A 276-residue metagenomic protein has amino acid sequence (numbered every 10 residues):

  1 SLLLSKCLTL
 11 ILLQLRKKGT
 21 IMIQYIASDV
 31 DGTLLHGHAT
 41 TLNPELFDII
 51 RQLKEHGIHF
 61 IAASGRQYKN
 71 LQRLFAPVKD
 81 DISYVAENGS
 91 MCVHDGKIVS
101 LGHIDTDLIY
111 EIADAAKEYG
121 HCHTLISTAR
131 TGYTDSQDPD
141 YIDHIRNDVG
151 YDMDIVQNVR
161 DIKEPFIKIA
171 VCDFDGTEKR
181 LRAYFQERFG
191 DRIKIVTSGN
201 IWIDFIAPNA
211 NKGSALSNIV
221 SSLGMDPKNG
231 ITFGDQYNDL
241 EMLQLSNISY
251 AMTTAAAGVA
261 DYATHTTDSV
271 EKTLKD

Functional and structural regions predicted by a protein language model:
L3-S28, R51: Non-catalytic pre-domain segments flanking phosphatase-related domains
M22-Y25, N43, D204-D276: Mg2+-dependent phosphoryl-transfer enzymes with acidic/Ser/Thr/Gly-rich catalytic loops
Q24-H38: Asp-based phosphoryl-transfer active-site loop
P44-D140, T254: Active-site phosphate-binding/coordination module
L53, N88, I169, L243 (+1 more regions): Residue-level signal for inorganic ion chemistry
G57-I61, D80-I82, K168, K228-N229 (+1 more regions): Short active-site oxyanion
P77-D80, N88, F189-D191, L245-S246 (+1 more regions): Short, structured coil segments at secondary-structure junctions
H121-F233, E241, T254: Conserved acidic, metal-coordinating active-site core of Asp-based, Mg2+-dependent phosphoryl-transfer enzymes
